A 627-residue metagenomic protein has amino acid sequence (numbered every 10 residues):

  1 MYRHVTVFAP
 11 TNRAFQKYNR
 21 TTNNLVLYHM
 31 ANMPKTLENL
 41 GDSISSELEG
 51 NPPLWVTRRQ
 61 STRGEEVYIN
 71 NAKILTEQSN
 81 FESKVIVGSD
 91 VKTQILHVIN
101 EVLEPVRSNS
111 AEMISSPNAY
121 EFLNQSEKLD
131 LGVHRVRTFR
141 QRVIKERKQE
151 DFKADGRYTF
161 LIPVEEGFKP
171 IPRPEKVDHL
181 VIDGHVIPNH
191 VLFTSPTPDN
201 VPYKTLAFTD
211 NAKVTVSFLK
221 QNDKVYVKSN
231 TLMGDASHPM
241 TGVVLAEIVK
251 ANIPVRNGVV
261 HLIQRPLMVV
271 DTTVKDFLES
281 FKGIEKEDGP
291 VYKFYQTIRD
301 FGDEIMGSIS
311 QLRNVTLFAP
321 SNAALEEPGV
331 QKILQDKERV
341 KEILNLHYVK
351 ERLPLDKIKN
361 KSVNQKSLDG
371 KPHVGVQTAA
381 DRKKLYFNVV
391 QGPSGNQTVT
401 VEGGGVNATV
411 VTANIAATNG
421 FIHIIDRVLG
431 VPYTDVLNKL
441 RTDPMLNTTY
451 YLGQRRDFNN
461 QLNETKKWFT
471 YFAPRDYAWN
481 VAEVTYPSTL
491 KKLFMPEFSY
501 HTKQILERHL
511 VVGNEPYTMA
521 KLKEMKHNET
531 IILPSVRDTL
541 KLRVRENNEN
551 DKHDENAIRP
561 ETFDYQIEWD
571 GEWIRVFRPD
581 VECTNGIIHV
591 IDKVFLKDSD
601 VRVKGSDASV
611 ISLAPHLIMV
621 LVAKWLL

Functional and structural regions predicted by a protein language model:
M1-L627: Mature, structured domains of secreted/extracytosolic soluble proteins
